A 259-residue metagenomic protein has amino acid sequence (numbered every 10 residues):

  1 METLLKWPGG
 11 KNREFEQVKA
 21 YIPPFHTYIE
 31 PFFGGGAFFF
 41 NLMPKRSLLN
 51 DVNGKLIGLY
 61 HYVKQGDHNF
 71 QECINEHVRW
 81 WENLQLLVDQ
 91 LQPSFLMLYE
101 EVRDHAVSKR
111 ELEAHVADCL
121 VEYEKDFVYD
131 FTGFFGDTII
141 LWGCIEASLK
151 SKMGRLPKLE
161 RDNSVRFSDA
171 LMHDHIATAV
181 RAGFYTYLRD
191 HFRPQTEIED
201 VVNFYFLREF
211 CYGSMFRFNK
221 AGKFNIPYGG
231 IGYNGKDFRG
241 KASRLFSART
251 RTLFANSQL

Functional and structural regions predicted by a protein language model:
M1-R13, Y21, H77-L259: SAM-dependent nucleic-acid methyltransferase catalytic core
M1-T27, F32, A37-F38, L42: S-adenosyl-L-methionine
R46-N50: Short beta-strand element of Class I
N53: Conserved SAM/SAH-binding beta-strand->alpha-helix loop
I57: Short alpha-helix immediately C-terminal to the canonical SAM-binding loop
Y60: Conserved SAM-binding loop
G66-N69: Compact, glycine/acidic-enriched structural inserts
I74: Short Lys/Arg-enriched helix C-cap and helix-to-coil transition segments that create basic nucleic-acid-contact patches
